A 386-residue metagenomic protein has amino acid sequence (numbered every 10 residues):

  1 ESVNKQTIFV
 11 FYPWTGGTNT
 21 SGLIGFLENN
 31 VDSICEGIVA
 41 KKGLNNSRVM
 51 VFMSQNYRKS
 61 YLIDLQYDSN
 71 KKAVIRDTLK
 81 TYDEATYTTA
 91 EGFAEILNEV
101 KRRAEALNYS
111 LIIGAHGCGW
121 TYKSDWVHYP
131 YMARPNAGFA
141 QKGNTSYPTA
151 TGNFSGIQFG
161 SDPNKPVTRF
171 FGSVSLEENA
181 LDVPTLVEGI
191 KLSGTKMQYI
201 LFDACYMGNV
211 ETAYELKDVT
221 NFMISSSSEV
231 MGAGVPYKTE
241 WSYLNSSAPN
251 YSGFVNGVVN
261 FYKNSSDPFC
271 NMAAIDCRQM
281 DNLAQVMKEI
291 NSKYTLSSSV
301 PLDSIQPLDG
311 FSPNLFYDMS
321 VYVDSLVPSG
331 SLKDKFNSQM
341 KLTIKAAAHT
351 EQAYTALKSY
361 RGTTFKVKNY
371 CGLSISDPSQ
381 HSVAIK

Functional and structural regions predicted by a protein language model:
E1-L107: N-terminal extension/subdomain marker
T7-Y12, R48-M53, S110-I113, Q198-F202 (+2 more regions): Structural recognition of the beta-strand scaffold that forms the well-ordered cores of secreted hydrolase catalytic
W14-T18, Q55-K59, A85, A115-T121 (+4 more regions): Solvent-exposed loop/turn segments at secondary-structure junctions within structured extracellular/periplasmic domains
E28-D32, S69-K71, P130-A133, V219-N221 (+1 more regions): Short, low-complexity, polar/charged sequence segments that are solvent-exposed and flexible
S33, G37-K41, I96-R103, G114 (+4 more regions): Structured segments of extracytoplasmic/periplasmic soluble domains in secreted or envelope-associated proteins
S54-D77, N108, I112-S173: Surface-exposed loop and adjacent secondary-structure segments within mature catalytic domains
G138-K386: Terminal, contiguous helix-loop blocks that mediate binding/assembly
